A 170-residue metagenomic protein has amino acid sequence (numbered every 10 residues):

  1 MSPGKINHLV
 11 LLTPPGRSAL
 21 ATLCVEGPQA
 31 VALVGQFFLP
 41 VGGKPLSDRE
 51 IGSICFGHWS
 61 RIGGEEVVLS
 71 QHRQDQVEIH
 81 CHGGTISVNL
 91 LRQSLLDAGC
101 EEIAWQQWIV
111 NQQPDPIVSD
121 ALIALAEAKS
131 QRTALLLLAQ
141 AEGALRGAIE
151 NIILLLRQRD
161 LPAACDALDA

Functional and structural regions predicted by a protein language model:
S2-A170: Conserved P-loop NTPase architecture
